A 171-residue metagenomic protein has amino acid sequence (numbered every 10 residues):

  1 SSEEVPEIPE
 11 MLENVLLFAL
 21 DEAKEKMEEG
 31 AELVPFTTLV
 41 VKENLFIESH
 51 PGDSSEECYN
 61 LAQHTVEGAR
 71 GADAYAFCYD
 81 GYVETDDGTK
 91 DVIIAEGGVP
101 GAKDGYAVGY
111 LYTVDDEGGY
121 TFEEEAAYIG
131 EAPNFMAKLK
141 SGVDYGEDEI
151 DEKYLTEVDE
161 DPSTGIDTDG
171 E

Functional and structural regions predicted by a protein language model:
S1-T65: N-terminal domain-onset segments
G30-E32, G71, D87-T89: Solvent-exposed loop and beta-edge segments used for protein-protein assembly and interaction
S55-T85: A charged amphipathic helix-loop-strand protein-protein interaction module that recurs in cytosolic assemblies
A74-E171: Low-complexity intrinsically disordered segments
